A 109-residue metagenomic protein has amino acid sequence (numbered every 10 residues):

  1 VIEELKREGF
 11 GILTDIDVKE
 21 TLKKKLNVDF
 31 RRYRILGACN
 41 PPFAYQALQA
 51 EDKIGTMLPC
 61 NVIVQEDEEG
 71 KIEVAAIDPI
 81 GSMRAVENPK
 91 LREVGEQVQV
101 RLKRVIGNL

Functional and structural regions predicted by a protein language model:
V1-L109: Feature detects long, helix-prone N-terminal segments enriched in hydrophobes
